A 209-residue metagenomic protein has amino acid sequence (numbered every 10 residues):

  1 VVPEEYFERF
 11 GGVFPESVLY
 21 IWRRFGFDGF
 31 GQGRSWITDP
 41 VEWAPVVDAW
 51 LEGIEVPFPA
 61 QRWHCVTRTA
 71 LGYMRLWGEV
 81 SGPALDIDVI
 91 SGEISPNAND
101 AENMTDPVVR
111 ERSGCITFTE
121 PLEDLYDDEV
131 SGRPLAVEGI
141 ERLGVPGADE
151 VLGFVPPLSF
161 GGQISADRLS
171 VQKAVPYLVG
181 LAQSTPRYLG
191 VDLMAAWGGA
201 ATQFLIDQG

Functional and structural regions predicted by a protein language model:
V1-L85, S91, L152-G209: A surface-exposed partner-binding patch
V80-P83, N103-E111, L125-G139, A196-Q203: Short, highly charged low-complexity linear segments
L85-D127: Compact, glycine/acidic-enriched structural inserts
R110-V175, V179: Mixed-charge (acidic/basic) macromolecular-recognition segments
